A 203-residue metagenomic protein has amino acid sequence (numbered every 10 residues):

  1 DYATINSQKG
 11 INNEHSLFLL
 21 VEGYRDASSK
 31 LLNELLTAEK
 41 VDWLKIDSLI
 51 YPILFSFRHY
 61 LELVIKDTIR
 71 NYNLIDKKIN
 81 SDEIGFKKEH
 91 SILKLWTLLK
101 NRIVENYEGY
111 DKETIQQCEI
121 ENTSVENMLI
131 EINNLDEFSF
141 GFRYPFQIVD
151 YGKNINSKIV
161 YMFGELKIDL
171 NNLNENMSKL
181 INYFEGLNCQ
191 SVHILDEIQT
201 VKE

Functional and structural regions predicted by a protein language model:
D1-E203: Domain-scale activation on soluble regions of proteins
